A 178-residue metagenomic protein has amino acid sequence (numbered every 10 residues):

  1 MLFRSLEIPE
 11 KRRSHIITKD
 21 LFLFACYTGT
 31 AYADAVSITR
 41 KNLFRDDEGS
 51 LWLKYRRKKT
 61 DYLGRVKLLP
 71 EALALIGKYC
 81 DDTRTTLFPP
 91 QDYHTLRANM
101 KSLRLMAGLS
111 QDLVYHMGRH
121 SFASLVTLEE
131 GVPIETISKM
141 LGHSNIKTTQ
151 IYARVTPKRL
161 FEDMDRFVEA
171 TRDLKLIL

Functional and structural regions predicted by a protein language model:
F3-S5, T28, S37-L75: Conserved tyrosine-mediated DNA breakage-rejoining catalytic core shared by Y-recombinases
F3-Y32, V36, E130: Basic, Lys/Arg- and aromatic-enriched nucleic-acid-binding interface segment
I16-L21, Y93-H94, S110-E130: Short basic/aromatic active-site micro-motif
I17, T30-A31, K59, G64 (+2 more regions): Short, cationic motifs built from Arg/Lys/His that form the positively charged side of catalytic pockets
L23, Y27, R119-S144, I151: C-terminal catalytic core of tyrosine-transesterase DNA break-rejoin enzymes
R57-D61, L141-R166: Catalytic-site neighborhood detector that most strongly recognizes the C-terminal catalytic loop/helix of tyrosine
L69-S110: Active-site/catalytic core of tyrosine-dependent DNA strand-transfer enzymes
R166-L178: C-terminal secondary-structure termini that scaffold catalytic or DNA-interacting sites
